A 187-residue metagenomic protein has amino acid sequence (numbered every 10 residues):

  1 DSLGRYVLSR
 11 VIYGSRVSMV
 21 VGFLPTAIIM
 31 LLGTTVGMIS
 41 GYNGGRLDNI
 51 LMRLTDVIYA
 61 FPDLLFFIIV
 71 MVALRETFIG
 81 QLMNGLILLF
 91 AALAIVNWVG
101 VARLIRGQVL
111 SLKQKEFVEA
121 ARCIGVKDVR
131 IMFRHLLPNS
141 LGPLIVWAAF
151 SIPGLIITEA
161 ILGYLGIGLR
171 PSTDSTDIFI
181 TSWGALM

Functional and structural regions predicted by a protein language model:
D1, L24, I28-G33, G41-Y42 (+3 more regions): Generic hydrophobic transmembrane alpha-helix motif, especially the helices
D1-T26, W183-L186: Periplasmic/extracellular loop-to-transmembrane helix junction in inner-membrane transport proteins
L8-V20, D48-Y59, L141, I145 (+1 more regions): Alpha-helical membrane-interface segments at transmembrane helix boundaries
R16-L32, V129-L162: Transmembrane alpha-helices
I39-S40, V70, L74, I105 (+3 more regions): Hydrophobic alpha-helical interface/terminus motif in multipass membrane transporters
L65-I69, F90, G100, L104 (+1 more regions): Non-cytoplasmic
